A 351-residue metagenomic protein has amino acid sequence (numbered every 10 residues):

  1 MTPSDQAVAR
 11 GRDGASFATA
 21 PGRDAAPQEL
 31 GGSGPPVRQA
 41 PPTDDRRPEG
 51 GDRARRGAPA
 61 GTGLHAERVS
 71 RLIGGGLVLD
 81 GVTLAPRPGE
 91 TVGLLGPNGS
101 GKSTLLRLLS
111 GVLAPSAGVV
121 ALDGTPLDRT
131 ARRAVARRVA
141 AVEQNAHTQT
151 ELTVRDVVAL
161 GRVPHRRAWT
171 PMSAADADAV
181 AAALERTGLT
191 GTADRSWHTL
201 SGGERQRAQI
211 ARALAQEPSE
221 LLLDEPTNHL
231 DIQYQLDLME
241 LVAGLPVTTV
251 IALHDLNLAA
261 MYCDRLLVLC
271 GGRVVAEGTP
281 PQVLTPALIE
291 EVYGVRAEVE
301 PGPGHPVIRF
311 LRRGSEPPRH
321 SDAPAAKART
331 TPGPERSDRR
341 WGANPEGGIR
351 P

Functional and structural regions predicted by a protein language model:
L95-P97: The feature captures the beta-strand-to-loop junction immediately N-terminal to the Walker
S110: Helix-to-loop junction immediately C-terminal to a conserved catalytic motif
G118-P126, V135: Conserved ABC transporter NBD signature motif
P171, S196-L200, E204: Conserved ABC ATPase signature
A215-S219: A short, proline-enriched helix->beta-strand linker immediately N-terminal to the Walker B motif in ABC-type P-loop
L221-E225, L230: Catalytic Walker B motif of ABC-type/P-loop ATPase nucleotide-binding domains
E290-P351: ABC ATPase nucleotide-binding domains
